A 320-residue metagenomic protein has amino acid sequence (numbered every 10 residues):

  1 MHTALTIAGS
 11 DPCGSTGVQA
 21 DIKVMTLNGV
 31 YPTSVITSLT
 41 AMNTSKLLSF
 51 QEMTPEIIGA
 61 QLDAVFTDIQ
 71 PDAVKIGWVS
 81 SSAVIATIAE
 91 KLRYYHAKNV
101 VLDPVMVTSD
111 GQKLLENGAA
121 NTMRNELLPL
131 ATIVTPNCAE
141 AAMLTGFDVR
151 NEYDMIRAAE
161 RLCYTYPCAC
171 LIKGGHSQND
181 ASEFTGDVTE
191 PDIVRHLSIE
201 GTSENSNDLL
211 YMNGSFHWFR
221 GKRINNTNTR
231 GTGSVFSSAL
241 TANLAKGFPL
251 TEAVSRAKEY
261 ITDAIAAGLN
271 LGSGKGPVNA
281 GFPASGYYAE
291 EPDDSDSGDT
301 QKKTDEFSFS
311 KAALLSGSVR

Functional and structural regions predicted by a protein language model:
H2-T6, V18-A20, M25-D110, P283-G286: Conserved N-terminal subdomain of the carbohydrate kinase-like
I7-C13, F216-R230: Short pre-catalytic strand/loop immediately N-terminal to key active-site residues, enriched for Gly-Thr
S10, I76-G77, Q112, T229: Glycine- and other small-residue-rich loops at beta-strand/loop junctions that grip anionic moieties
G14-I22, S234-S238: Short glycine/serine/threonine-rich phosphate/pyrophosphate-binding segments that cradle anionic phosphate groups
N28-T33, F216-H217, N243-A257: Phosphate-handling active-site elements
E52, T251-R320: Charged C-terminal helix
N117-F216: Conserved phosphate/ATP/ADP-binding segment of small-molecule kinases
A142-M143, N226-L250: Short, small-residue alpha-helix embedded
